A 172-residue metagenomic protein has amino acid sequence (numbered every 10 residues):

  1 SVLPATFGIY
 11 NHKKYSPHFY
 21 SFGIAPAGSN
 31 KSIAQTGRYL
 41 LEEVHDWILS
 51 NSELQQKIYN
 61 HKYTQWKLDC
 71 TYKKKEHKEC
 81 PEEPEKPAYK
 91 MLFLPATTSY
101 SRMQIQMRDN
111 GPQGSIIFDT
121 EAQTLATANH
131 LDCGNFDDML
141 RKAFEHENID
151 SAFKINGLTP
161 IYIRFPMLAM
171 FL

Functional and structural regions predicted by a protein language model:
S1-L172: Phosphate-handling catalytic cores of nucleic-acid transaction enzymes
